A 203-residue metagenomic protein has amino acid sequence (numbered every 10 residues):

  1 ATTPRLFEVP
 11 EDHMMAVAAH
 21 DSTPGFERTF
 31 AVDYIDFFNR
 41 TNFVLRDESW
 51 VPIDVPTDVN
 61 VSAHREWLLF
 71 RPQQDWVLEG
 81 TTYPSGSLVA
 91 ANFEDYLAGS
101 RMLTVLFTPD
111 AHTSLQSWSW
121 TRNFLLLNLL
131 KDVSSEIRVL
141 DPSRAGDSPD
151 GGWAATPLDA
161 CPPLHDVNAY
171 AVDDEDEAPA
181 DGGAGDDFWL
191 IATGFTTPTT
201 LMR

Functional and structural regions predicted by a protein language model:
A1-R203: Peripheral, non-catalytic segments that deliver or gate enzyme domains
